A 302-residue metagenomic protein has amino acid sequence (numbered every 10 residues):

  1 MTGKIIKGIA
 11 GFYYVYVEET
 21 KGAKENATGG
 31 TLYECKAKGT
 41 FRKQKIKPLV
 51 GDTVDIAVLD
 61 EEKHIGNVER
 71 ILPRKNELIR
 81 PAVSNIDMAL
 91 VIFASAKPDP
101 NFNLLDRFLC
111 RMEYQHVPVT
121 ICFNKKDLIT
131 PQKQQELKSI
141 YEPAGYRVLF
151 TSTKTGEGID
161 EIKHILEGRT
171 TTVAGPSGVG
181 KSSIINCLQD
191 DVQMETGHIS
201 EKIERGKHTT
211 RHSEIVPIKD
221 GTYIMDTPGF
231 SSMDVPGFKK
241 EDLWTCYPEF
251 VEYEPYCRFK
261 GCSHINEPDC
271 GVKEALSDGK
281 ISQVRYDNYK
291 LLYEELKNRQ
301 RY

Functional and structural regions predicted by a protein language model:
M1-G11: Structural detector for short beta-strands of small beta-barrel domains
G11, T28, G39, Q44-E62 (+5 more regions): Helix-rich effector regions associated with P-loop NTPase G domains
G22-K38: A short macromolecule-binding patch
E61-N67, L72-E77, D87-L104, T120 (+1 more regions): Conserved Switch II/interswitch segment of TRAFAC-class P-loop GTPases
F102-F150, N288-L291, E295: Charged, amphipathic alpha-helical linker segments immediately N-terminal to NTP-binding catalytic cores
L128-V179: Canonical P-loop GTPase G-domain recognition
